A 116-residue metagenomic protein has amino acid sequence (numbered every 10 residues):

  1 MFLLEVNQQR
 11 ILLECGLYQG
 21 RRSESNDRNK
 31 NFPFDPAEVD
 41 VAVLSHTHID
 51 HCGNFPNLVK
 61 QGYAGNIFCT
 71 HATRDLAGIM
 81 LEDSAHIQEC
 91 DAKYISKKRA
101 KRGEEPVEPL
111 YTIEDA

Functional and structural regions predicted by a protein language model:
M1-L4: Short beta-strand scaffold segments in enzyme catalytic cores
V6-G65, C69, T73, M80-A116: Pre-active-site segment of Zn-dependent metallo-hydrolases
